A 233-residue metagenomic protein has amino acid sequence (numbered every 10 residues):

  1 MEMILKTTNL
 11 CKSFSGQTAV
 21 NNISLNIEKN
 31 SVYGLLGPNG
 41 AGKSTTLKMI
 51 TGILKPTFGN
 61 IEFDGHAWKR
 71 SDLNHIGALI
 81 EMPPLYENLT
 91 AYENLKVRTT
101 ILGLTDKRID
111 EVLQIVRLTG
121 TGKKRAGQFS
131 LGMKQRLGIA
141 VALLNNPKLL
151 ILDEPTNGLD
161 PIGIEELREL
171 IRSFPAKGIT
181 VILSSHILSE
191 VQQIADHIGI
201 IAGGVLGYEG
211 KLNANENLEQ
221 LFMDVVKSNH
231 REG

Functional and structural regions predicted by a protein language model:
T51: Helix-to-loop junction immediately C-terminal to a conserved catalytic motif
F58-N74, Y208-G210: Conserved ABC transporter NBD signature motif
K96, T100, D106-T121: Conserved ABC ATPase "signature" region
L150-E154: Catalytic Walker B motif of ABC-type/P-loop ATPase nucleotide-binding domains
I164-K177: Helical segment within the ABC ATPase nucleotide-binding domain
